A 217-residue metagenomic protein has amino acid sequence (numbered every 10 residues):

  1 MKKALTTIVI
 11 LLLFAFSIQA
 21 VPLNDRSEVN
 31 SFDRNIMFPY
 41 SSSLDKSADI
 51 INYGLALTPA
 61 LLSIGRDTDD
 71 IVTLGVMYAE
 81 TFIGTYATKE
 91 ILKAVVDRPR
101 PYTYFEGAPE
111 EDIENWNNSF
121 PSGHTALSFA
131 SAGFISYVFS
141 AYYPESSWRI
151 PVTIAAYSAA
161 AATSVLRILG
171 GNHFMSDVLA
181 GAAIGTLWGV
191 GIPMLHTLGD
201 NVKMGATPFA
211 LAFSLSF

Functional and structural regions predicted by a protein language model:
K3-R34, K89-F217: Replace "edges of transmembrane helices
A20-L62: Short glycine/proline- and aromatic-enriched beta-strand/turn motifs that initiate or cap beta-hairpins
F38-S42, L62-L74, I113, L169-F174: Membrane-helix interfacial "entry" motifs
Y40-I51, G75-V76, S147-T153, S176-L179: Membrane-penetrating hydrophobic segments
L44, L74-A79, W116-N117, P121: Second-shell loop/turn segments in exported
L44-N52, D67-D69, G171-N172, M204-A210: Solvent-exposed loop/turn segments connecting transmembrane beta-strands in outer-membrane beta-barrel proteins
A48-L55, F82, V152, A156-A159: Hydrophobic alpha-helical transmembrane segments of polytopic
G65-T85, R149, T153: Interfacial segments of alpha-helical transmembrane regions
